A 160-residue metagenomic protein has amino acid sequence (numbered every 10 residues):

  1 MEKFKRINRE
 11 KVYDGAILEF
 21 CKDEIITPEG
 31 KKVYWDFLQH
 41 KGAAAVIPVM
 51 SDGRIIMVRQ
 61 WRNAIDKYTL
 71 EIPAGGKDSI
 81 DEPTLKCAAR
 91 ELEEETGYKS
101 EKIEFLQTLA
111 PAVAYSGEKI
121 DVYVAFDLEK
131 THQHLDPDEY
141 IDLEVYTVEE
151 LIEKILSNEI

Functional and structural regions predicted by a protein language model:
M1-I7, K31, Y68, A114-Y115 (+2 more regions): Nudix hydrolase/Nudix homology domain
K5, K99-L106: A short coil-to-beta-strand element that immediately follows conserved catalytic motifs
R9-A45, S51: Acidic, metal-coordinating catalytic segment for phosphate/diphosphate chemistry, firing primarily on the Nudix
R9-K11, T108-A112: Short, solvent-exposed loop/turn elements at beta->coil junctions and helix N-caps that rim active or binding pockets
D14, E19-C21, G42, S116-K119 (+1 more regions): A generic structural signal for well-ordered coil/turn residues at beta-strand boundaries that shape enzyme active-site
C21-E29, A112-T131, E144: Active-site-adjacent beta-strand/loop module that shapes the phosphate/pyrophosphate-binding cleft
W35, A44-R90: Conserved Nudix-box catalytic region and its N-terminal flanking loop in Nudix hydrolases and closely related
